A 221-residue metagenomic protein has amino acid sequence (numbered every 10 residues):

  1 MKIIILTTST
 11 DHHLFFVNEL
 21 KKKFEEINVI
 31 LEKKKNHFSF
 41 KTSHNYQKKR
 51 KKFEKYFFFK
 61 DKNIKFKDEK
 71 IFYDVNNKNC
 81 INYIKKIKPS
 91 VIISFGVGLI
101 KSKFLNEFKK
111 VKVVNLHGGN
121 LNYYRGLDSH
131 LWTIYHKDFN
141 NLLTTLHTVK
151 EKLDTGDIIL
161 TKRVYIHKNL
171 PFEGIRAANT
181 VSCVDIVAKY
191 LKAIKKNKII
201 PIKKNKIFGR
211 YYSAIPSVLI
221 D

Functional and structural regions predicted by a protein language model:
M1-D221: One-carbon transfer enzymes
